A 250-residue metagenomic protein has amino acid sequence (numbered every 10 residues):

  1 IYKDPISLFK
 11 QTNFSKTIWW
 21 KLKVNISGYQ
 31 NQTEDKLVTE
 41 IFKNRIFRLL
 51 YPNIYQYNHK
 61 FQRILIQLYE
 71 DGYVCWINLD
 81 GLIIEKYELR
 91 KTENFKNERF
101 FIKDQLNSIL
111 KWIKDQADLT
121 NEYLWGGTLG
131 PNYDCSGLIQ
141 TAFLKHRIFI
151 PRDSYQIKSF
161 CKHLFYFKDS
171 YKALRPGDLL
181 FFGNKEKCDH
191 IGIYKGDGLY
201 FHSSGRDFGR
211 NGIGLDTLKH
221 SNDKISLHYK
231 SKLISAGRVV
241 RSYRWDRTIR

Functional and structural regions predicted by a protein language model:
I1-K10, S15-Q30, D35-V38, Y166 (+1 more regions): Aromatic- and glycine-rich peptidoglycan recognition patches
Y2, V38-L82: SH3/SH3-like beta-barrel superfamily modules
F14, I41, A173-L174: Short, well-ordered loop/turn sites that connect or cap secondary structure elements
L22, L49, F181-F182: A generic structural signal for residues embedded in beta-strands
I84-Y123: Surface-exposed beta-loop interaction hotspot
L119-R175: Catalytic cysteine-centered active-site loop
P151-S221: ...with weaker cross-activation on analogous glycine-rich loops/strands in unrelated enzymes
